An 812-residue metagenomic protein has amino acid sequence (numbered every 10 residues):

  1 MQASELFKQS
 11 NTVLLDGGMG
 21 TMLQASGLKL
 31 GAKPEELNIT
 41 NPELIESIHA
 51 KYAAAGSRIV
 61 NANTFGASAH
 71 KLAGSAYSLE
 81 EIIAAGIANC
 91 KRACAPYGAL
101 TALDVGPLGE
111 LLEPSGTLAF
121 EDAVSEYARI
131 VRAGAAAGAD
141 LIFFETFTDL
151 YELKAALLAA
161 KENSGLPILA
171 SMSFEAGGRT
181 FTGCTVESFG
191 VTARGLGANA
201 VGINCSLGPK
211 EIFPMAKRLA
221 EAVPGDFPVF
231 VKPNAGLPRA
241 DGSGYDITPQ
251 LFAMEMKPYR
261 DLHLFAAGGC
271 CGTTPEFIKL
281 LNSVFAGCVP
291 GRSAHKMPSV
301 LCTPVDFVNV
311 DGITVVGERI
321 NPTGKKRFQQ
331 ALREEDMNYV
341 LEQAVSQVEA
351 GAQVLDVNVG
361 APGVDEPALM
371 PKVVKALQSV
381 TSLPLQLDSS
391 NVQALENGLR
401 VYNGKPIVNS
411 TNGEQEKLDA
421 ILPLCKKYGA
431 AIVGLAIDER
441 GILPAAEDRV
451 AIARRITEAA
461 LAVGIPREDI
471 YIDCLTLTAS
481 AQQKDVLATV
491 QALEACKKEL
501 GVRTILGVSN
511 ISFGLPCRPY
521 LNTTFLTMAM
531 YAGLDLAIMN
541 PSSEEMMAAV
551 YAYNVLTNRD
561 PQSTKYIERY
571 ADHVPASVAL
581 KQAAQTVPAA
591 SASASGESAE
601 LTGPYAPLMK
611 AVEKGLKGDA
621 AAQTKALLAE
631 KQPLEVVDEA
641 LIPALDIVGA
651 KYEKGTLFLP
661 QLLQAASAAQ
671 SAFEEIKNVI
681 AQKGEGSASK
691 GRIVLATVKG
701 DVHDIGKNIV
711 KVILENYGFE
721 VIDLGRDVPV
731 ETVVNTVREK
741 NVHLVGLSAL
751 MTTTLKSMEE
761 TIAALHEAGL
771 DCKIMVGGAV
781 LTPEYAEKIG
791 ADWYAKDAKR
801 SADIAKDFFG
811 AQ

Functional and structural regions predicted by a protein language model:
M1-D473, L477-Q812: Domain-level signal for soluble alpha/beta catalytic cores
